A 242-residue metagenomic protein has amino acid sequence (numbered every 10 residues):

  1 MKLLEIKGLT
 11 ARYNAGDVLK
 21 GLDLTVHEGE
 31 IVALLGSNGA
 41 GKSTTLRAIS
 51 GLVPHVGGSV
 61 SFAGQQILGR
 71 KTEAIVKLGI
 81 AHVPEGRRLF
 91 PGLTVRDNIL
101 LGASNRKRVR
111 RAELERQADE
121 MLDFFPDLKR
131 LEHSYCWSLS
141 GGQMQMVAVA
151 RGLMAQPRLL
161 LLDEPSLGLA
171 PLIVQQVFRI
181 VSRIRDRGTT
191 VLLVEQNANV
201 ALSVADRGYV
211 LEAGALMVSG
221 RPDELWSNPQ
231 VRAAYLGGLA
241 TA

Functional and structural regions predicted by a protein language model:
N14, R70, V95-R116, F124-P126 (+1 more regions): ABC-type ATPase nucleotide-binding domains, specifically the catalytic core motifs of the NBD
L35-S37: The feature captures the beta-strand-to-loop junction immediately N-terminal to the Walker
S50: Helix-to-loop junction immediately C-terminal to a conserved catalytic motif
G58-I67, L78, A112-A118: Conserved ABC transporter NBD signature motif
Y135-L139: Conserved ABC ATPase signature
G152-L153: ABC ATPase C-loop
Q156: Conserved catalytic motifs of ABC-family nucleotide-binding domains
